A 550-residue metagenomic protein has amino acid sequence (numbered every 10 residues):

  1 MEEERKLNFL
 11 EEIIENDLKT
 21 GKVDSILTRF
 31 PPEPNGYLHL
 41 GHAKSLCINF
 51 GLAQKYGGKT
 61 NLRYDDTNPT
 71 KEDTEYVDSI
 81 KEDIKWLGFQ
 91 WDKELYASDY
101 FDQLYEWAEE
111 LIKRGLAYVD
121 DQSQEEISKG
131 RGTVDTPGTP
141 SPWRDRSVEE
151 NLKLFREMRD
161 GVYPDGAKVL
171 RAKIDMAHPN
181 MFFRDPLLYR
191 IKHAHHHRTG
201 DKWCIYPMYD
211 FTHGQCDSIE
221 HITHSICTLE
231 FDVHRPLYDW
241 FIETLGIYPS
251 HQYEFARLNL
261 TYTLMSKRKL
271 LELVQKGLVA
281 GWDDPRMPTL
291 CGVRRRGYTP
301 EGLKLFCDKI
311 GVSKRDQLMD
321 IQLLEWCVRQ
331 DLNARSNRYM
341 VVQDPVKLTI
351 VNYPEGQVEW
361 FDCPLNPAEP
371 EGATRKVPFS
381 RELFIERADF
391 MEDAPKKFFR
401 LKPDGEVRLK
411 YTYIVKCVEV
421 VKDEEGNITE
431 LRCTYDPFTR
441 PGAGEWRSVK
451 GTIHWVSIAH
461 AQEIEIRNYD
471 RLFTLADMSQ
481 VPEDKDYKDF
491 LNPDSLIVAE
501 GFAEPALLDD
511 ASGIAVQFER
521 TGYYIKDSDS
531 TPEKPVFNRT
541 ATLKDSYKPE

Functional and structural regions predicted by a protein language model:
K6-E15, K19-K81, H196-T228: N-terminal catalytic cores of NTP/NDP-binding nucleotidyl/phosphoryl-transfer enzymes
T20-K22, G51-K59, D83-K93, S218-I219 (+2 more regions): Secondary-structure transition/capping motifs at alpha-helix termini and the adjoining loop/turn into the next element
G21, N49, I80, L111 (+3 more regions): Residue-level signal for inorganic ion chemistry
P31-N35, R63-K71, K93-D102, E125 (+5 more regions): Conserved short loop/turn motifs at secondary-structure junctions
D66-N68, T74, Y96, E110-K269 (+3 more regions): Active-site cores that bind ATP or allylic diphosphates and position pyrophosphate for catalysis
Y76-D102, W107-E110, G115-Y118: A glycine-rich helix N-cap at a beta->alpha junction
P249-C327: Long, charged, mostly alpha-helical binding arms that flank functional sites
F306-E550: Substrate/cofactor-recognition hotspot
